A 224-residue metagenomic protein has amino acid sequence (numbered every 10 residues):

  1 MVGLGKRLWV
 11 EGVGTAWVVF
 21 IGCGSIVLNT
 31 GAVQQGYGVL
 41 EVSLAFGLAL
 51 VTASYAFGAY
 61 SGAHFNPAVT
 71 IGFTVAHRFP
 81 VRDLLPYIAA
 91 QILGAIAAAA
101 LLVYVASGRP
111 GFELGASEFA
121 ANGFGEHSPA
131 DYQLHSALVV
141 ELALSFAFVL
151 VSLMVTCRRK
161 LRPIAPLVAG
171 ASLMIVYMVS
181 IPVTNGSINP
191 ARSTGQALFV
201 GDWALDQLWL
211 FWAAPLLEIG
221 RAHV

Functional and structural regions predicted by a protein language model:
M1-H223: Membrane-interface helix-loop junctions and terminal tails of multi-pass membrane proteins
